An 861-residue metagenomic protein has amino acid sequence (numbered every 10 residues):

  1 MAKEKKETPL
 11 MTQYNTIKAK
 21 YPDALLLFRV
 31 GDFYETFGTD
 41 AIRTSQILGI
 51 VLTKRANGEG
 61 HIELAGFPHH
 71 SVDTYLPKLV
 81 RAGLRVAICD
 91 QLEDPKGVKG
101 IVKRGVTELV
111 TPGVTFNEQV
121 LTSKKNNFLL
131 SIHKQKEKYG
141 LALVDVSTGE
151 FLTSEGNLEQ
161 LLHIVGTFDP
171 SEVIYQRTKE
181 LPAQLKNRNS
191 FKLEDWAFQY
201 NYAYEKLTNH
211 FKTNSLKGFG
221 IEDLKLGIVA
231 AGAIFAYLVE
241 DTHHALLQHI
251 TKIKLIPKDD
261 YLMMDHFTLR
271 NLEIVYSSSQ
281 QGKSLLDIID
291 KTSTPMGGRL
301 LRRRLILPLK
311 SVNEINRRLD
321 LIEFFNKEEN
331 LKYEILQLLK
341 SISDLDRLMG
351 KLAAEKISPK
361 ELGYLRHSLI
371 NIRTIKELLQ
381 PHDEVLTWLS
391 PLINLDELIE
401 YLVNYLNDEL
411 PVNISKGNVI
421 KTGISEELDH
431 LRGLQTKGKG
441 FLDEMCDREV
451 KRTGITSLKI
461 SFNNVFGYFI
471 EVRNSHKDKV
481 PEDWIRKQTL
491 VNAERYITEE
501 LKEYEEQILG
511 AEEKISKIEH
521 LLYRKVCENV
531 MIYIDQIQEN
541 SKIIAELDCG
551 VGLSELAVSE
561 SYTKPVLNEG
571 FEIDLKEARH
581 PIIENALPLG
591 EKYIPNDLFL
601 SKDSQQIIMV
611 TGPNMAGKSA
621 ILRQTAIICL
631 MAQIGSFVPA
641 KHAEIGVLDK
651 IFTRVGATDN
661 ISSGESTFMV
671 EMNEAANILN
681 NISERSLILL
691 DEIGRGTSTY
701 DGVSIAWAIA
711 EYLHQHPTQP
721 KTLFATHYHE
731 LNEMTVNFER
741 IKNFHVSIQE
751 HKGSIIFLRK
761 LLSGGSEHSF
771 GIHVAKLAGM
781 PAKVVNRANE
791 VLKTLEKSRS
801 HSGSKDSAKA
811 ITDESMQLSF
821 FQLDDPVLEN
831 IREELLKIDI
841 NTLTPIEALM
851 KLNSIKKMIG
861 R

Functional and structural regions predicted by a protein language model:
A2-F324, Y333, Q337-K340, D344-A353 (+3 more regions): Charged catalytic and DNA/RNA-contacting regions of genome-maintenance and nucleic-acid-processing enzymes
E7-M11, L27, Y34, G38 (+33 more regions): Amphipathic alpha-helical transducer elements in NTP-driven molecular machines
P22, G38-T39, L224, S293 (+7 more regions): ATPase nucleotide-binding head domains, primarily ABC-like/P-loop NTPase cores
K54-G66, F151, K212-I221, V275 (+11 more regions): Short hinge/gating elements
Q119, F198, Y202-K206, M263 (+6 more regions): Amphipathic heptad-repeat alpha-helical coiled-coil/stalk segments that mediate oligomerization, filament/stalk
A354, S358, S368-N371, T422-G423 (+2 more regions): Charged, surface-exposed helical/loop "interaction arms" that form contiguous linear patches used for dimerization
N463, L836-R861: Terminal-proximal interaction/regulatory segments of ATP-powered molecular machines
L490, E494-E528: Extended, charged coiled-coil "arm/hinge" scaffolds of SMC/Rad50-like chromosome-maintenance ATPases and other large
